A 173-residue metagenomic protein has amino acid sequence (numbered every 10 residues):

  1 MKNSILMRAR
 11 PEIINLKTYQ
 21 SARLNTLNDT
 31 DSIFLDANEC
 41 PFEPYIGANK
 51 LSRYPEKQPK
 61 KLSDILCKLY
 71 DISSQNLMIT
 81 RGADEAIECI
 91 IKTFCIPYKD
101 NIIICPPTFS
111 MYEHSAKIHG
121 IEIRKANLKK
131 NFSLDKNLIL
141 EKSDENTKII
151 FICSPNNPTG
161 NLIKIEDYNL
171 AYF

Functional and structural regions predicted by a protein language model:
M1-K60, I65-K68: N-terminal "arm"/small-domain region of PLP-dependent enzymes with the aminotransferase-like
N38-P41, A83, F109, S154-P158: Short glycine-rich anion-binding loops that position phosphate/pyrophosphate groups of nucleotides and phosphorylated
E43-Y45, I87-E88, Y112-E113, T159-G160: Glycine/Thr-rich phosphate-binding loops of Rossmann-like dinucleotide-binding domains
P55, I79, I104: Conserved SAM-binding loop
K60-N101, H119: Phosphate-binding glycine-rich loop
K92-N131, E141-K142: PLP-dependent aspartate aminotransferase-fold enzymes
K130-F173: Active-site phosphate-binding strand-loop segment of PLP-dependent enzymes
